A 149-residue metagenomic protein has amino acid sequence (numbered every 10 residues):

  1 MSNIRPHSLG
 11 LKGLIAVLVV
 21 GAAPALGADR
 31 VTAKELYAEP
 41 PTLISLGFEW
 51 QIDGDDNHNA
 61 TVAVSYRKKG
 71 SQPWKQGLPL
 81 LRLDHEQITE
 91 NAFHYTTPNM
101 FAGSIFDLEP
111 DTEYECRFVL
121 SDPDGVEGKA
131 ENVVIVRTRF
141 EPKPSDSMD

Functional and structural regions predicted by a protein language model:
M1-L9: N-terminal secretory signal peptides that target proteins for export/translocation
K12-A22: Bacterial N-terminal signal peptides
A25-A28, A33: Boundary at the C-terminal end of the N-terminal hydrophobic targeting segment
I44-F48: Structural beta-strand segments of beta-rich domains
D53-Y66: Solvent-exposed loop/turn segments flanking beta-strands in beta-repeat/beta-sandwich domains
A63-D111: Recognizes extended acidic, P/S/T-rich segments that occur within or adjacent to Ig-like beta-sandwich modules
S121-P144: Extracellular fibronectin type III
